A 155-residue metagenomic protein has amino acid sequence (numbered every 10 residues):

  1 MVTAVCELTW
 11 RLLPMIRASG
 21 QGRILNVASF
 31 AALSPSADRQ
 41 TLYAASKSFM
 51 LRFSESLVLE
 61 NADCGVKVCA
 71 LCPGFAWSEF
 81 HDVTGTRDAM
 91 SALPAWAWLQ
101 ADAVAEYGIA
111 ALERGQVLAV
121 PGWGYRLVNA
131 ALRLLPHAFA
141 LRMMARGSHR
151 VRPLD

Functional and structural regions predicted by a protein language model:
T9, S46: Active-site helix of classical SDR
R11-G20: A short helix-coil junction within the Rossmann-fold of NAD(P)-dependent oxidoreductases
S29: Residue(s) in the substrate-gating loop at a strand-loop-helix junction that position the organic substrate next
S34, S56-K67: Active-site-adjacent segment of SDR/Rossmann-fold oxidoreductases
S34-T41: Active-site loop immediately N-terminal to the catalytic Tyr-X3-Lys motif of short-chain dehydrogenase/reductase
A70, S91-L127: C-terminal helical subdomain
P73-V83, R87, S91: Short, flexible catalytic-loop segment of classical short-chain dehydrogenase/reductase
